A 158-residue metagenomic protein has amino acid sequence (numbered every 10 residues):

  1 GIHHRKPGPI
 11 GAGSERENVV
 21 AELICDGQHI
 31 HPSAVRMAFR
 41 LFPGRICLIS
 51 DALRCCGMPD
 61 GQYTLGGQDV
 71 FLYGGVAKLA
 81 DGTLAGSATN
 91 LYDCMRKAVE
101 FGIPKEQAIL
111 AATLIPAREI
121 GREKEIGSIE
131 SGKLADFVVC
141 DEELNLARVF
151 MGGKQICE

Functional and structural regions predicted by a protein language model:
G1-G8: Divalent metal-binding pocket/active-site signature
H3, H29-P32: Loop/helix-junction capping segments adjacent to catalytic residues or to phosphate/diphosphate-binding pockets
G8-L23, G27, A34, F39-C140: His/Asp/Glu-enriched, well-ordered alpha-helical/loop segment that forms or immediately abuts the divalent-metal
E143-F150: Short, Lys/Arg- and Gly-enriched loop/turn segments at beta-strand edges
